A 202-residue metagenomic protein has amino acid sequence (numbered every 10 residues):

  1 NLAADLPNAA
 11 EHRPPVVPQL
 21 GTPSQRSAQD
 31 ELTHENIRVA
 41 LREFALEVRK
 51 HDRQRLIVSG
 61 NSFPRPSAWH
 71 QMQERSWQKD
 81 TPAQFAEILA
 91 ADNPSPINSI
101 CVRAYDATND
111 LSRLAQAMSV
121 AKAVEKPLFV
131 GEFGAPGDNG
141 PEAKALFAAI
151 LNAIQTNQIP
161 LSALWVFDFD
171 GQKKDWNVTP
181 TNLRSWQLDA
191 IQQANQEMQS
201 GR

Functional and structural regions predicted by a protein language model:
L2-I159: Extracellular glycoside hydrolase catalytic/binding regions
A91-S95, G140-R202: Aromatic-rich peripheral "rim/lid" segments of glycoside hydrolase catalytic domains that contact and position glycan
